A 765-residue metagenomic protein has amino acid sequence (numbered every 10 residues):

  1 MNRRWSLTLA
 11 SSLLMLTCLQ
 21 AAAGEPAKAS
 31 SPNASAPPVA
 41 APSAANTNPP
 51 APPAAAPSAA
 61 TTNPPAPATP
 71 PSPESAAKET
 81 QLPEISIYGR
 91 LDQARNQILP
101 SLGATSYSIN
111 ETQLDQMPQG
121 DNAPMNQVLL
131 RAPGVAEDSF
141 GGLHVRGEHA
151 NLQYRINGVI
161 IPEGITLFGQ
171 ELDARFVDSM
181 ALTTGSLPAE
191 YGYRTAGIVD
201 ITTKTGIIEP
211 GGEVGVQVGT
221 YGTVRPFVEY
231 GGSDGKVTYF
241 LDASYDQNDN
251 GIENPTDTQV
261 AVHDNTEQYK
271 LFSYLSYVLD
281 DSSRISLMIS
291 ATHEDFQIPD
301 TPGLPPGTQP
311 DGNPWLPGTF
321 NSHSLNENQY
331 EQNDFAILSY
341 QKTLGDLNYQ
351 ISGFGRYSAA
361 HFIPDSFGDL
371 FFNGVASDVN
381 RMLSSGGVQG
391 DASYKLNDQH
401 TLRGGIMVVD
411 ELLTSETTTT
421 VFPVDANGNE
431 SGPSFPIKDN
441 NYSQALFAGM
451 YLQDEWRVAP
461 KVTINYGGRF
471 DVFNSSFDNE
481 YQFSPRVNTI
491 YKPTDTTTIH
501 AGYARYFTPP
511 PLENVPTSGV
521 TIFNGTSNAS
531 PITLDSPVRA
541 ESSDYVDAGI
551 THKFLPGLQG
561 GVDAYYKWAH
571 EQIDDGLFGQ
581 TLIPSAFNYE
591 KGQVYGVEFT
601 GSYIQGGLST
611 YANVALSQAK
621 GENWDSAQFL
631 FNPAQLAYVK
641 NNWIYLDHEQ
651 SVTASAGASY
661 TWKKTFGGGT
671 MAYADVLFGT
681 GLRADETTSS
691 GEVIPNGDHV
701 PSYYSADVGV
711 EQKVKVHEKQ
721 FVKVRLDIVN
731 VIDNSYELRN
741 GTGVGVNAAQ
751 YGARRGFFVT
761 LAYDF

Functional and structural regions predicted by a protein language model:
P26, P32-M117, A150, T343: Short, acidic, small-residue-rich periplasmic hinge/interaction motif at the N-terminus of Gram-negative outer-membrane
A59, N248, V262-D264, S282-K342 (+1 more regions): Flexible loop and strand-edge segments within Gram-negative outer membrane beta-barrel domains
S75, M125-V128, L143-H144, L167-F168 (+3 more regions): N-terminal periplasmic accessory domains that precede and gate Gram-negative outer-membrane beta-barrel machines
V159-G185: Short acidic/polar hinge/loop motifs at secondary-structure boundaries that mediate gating or recognition
T220-Q247, T258-P299, N328-N348, L396-N397 (+1 more regions): Transmembrane beta-barrel wall of Gram-negative outer-membrane proteins
G251, L677-T687, Q712-F765: C-terminal beta-signal and adjacent terminal beta-strands/loops of Gram-negative outer-membrane beta-barrel proteins
T343, N348-P364, K492, S536-G606 (+2 more regions): Membrane-embedded beta-barrel scaffold of Gram-negative outer-membrane proteins
G561-W568, S585-D685, A762: Gram-negative outer-membrane beta-barrel transporters
